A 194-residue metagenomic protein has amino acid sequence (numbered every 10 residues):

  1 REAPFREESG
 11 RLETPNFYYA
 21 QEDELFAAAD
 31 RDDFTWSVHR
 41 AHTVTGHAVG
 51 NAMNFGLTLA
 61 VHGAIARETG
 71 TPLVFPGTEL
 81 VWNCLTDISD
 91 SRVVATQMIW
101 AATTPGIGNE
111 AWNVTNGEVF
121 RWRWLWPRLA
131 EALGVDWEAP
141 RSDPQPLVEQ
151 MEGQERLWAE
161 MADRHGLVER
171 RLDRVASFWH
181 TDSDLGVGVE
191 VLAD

Functional and structural regions predicted by a protein language model:
R1-L12: N-terminal Rossmann-like NAD(P)+-binding domain of SDR-like oxidoreductases, especially those catalyzing
G10-H47: Active-site Tyr-X1-5-Lys
N16, T86-S89, F120: Residue-level signal for the nucleotide or nucleotide-sugar donor/cofactor binding architecture
A20, E24-A28, Q97, L125-R128 (+1 more regions): Amphipathic alpha-helical segments that form well-ordered structural scaffolds and often line/cohere around active
D32, G46-H62, R92, W100-W112: Glycine/proline-rich active-site loop of Rossmann-fold NAD(P)-dependent oxidoreductases
H42-T45, V93, N116-E118: Short, flexible loop/turn elements at secondary-structure junctions
V61-R92, N113: A conserved pocket-lining segment of Rossmann-fold NAD(P)-dependent short-chain dehydrogenase/reductase
Q97-G186: Mid/C-terminal beta-alpha module of Rossmann-like enzyme folds, strongest in SDR-family dehydrogenases/epimerases
